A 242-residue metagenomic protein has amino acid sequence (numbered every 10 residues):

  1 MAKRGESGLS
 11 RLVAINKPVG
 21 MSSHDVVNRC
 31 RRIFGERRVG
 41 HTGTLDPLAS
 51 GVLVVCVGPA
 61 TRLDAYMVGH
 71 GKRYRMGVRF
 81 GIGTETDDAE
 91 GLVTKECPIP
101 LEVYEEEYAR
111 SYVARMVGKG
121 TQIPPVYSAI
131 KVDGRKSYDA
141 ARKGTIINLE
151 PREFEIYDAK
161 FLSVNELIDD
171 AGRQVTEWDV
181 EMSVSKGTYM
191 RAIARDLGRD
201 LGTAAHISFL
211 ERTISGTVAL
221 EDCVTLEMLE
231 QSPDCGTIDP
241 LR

Functional and structural regions predicted by a protein language model:
M1-R242: Catalytic/RNA-binding core of pseudouridine synthases
